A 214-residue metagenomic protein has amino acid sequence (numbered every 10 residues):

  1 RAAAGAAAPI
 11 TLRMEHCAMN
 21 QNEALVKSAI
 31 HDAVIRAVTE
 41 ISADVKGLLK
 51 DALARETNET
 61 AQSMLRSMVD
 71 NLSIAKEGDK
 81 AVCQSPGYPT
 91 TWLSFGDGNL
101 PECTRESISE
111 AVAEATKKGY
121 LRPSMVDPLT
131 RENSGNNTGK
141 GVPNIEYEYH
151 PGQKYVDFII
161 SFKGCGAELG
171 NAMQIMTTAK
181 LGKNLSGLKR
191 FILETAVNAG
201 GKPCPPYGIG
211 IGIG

Functional and structural regions predicted by a protein language model:
R1-I10: Compositionally biased low-complexity segments, especially N-terminal hydrophobic helices that form the hydrophobic
L12, C17-I213: Non-transmembrane, aqueous-exposed alpha-helical and coiled segments at domain scale
